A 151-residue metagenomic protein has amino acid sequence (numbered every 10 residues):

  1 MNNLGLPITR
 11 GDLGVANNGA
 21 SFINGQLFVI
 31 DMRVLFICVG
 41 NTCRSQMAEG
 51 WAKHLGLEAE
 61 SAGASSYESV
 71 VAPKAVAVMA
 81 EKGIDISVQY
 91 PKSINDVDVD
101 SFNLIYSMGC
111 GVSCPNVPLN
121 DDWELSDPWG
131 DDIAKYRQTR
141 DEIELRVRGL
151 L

Functional and structural regions predicted by a protein language model:
F22-D31: Short, Lys/Arg-enriched N-terminal segments with co-localized hydrophobic residues within the first ~10-30 amino acids
I30-N95: Conserved active-site segments centered on acidic
S93-V97, C110-S113: Short, flexible, glycine/charge-rich loop motifs used to bind or transfer phosphoryl groups or to couple energy/partner
V99-S101: Alpha-helix C-terminal capping/helix-to-coil transition sites in glycosyltransferase folds
L104, C110-L151: Phosphate-binding/catalytic loops
